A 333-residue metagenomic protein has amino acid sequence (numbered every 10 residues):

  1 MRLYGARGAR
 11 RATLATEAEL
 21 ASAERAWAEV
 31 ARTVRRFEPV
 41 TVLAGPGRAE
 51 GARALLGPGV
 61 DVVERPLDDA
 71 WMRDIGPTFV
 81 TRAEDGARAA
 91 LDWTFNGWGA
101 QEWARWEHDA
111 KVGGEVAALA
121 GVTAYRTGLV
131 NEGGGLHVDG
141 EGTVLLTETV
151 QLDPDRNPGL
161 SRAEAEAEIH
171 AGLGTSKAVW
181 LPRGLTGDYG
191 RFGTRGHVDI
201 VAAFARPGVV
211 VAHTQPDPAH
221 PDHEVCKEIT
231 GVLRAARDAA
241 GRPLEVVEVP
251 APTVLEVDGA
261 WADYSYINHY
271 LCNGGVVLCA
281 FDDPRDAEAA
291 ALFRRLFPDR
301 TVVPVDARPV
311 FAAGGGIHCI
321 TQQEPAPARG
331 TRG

Functional and structural regions predicted by a protein language model:
M1-G333: Histidine/cysteine-enriched polar flanking segments
